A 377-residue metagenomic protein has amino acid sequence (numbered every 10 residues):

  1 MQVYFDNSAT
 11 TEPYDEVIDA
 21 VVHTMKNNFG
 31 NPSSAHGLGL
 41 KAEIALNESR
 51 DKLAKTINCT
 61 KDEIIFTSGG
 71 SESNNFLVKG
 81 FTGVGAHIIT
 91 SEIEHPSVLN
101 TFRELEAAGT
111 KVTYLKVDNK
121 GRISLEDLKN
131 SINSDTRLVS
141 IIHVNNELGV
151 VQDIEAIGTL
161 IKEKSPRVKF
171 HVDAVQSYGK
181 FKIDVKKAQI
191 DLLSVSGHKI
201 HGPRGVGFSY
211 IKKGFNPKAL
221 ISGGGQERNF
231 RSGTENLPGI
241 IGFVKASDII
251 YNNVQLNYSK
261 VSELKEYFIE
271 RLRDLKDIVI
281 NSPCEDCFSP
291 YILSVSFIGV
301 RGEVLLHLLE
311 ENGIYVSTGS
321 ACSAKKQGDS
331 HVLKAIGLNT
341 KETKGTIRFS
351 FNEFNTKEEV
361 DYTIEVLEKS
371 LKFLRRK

Functional and structural regions predicted by a protein language model:
M1-K377: Pyridoxal 5′-phosphate
